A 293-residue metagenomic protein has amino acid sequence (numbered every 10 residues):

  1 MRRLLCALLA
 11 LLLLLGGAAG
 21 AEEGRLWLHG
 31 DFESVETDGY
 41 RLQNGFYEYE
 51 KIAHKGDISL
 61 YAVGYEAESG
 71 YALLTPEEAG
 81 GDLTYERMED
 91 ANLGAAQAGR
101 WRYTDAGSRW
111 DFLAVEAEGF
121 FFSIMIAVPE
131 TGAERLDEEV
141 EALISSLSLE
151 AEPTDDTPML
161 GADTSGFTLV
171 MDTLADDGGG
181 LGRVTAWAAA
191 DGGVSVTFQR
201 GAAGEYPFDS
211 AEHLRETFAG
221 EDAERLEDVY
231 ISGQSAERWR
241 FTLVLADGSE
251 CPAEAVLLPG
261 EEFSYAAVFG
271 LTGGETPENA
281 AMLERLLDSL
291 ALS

Functional and structural regions predicted by a protein language model:
R2, C6-A7, L11-I58, Y85-L93 (+7 more regions): N-terminal targeting sequences that direct proteins away from the cytosol to non-cytosolic compartments
E50-T75, A127, W187-S210, V268: A short acidic-to-branched-hydrophobic micro-motif
G64-A67, A98, R200-A202, Q234-A236 (+1 more regions): Generic alpha-helical hydrophobic packing signal
G64-E66, A151, R200-A202, L243 (+2 more regions): Residue-level signal for short segments within beta-strands and strand-turn junctions of well-structured beta-sheet
L73-A79, S146, H213-F218, S289: Residues that form generic nucleotide/phosphate-binding pockets
E77-R87, E216-D228: A short, amphipathic edge element
A95-W110, S235-P252: Short, Gly/Ser/Thr-enriched beta-strand-loop segments that form substrate-interacting elements of hydrolase/peptidase
F112-A114, E254-L257: Extracellular C-type lectin-like domains
